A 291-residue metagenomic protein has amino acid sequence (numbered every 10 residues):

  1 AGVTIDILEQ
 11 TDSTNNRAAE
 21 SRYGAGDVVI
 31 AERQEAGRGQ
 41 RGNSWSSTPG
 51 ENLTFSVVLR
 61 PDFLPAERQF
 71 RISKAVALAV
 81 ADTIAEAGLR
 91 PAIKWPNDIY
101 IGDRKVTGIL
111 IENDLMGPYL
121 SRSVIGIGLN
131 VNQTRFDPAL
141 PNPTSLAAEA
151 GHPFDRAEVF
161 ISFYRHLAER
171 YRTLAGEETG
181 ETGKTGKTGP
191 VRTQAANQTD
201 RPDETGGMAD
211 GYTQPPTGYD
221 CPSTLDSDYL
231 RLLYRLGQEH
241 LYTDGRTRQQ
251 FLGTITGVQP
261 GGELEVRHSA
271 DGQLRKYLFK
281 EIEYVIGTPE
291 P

Functional and structural regions predicted by a protein language model:
A1-E86, T107, P153-F154, Y212 (+3 more regions): N-terminal lobe of the biotin/lipoate ligase/transferase fold
D62-P65, R71-P91, I101-P291: Long, positively charged amphipathic alpha-helical accessory segments at protein N-termini or as interdomain linkers
